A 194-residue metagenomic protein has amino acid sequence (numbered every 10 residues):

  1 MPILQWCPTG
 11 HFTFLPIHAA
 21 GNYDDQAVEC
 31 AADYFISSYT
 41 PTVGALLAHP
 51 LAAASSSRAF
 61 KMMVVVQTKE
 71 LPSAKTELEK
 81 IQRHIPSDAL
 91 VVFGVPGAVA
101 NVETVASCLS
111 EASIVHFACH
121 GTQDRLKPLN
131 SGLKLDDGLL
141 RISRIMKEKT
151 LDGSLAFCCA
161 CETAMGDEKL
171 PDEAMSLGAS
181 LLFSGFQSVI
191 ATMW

Functional and structural regions predicted by a protein language model:
M1-W194: Catalytic cores of enzymes
